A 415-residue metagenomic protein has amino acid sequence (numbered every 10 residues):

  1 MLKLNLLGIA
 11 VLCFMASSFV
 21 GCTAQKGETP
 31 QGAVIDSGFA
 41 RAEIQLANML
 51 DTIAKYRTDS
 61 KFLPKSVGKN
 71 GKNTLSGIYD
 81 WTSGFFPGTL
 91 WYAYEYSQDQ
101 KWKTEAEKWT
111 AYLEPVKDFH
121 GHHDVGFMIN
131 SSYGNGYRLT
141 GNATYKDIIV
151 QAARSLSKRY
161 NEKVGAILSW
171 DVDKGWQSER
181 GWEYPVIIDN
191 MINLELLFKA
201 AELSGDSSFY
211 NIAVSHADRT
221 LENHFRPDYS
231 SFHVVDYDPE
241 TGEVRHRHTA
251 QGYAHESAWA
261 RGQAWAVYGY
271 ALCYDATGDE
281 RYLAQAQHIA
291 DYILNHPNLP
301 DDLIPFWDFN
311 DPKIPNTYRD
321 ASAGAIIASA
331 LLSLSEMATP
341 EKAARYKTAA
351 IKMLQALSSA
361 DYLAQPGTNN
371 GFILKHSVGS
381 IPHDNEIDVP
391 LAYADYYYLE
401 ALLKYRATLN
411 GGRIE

Functional and structural regions predicted by a protein language model:
M1-A33: Bacterial Sec-dependent N-terminal signal peptides
Q25-E415: Glycan-recognition and catalytic cores of secretory/periplasmic carbohydrate-active enzymes
